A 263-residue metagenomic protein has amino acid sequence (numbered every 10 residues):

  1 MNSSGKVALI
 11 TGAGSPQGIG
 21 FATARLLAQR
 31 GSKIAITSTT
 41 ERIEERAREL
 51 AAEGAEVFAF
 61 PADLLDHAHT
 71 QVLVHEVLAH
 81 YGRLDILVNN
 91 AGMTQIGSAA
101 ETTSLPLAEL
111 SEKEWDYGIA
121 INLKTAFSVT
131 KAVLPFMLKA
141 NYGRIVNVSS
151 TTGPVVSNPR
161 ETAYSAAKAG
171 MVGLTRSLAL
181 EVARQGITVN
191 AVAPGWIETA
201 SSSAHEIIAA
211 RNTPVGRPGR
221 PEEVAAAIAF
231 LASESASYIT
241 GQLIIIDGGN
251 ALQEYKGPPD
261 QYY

Functional and structural regions predicted by a protein language model:
N2-A35: Canonical Rossmann dinucleotide-binding motif of NAD(H)/NADP(H)-dependent dehydrogenases/reductases, specifically
G12-P16, E112-E114, R144-G170, T175-R184: Catalytic loop of short-chain dehydrogenase/reductase
P61-L73, E112, E222-E223: The beta1-alpha1 cofactor-binding region of Rossmann-like NAD(H)/NADP(H)-dependent oxidoreductases
V72-A79, S98-E109, K113-A120: Active-site Tyr-X3-Lys motif and surrounding loop/helix of classical short-chain dehydrogenase/reductase
H75, A120-A140, A179-L180, R184 (+1 more regions): Amphipathic alpha-helical dimer-interface segment in Rossmann-like NAD(P)H-dependent oxidoreductases
M93, L107-F127, Y142, V146 (+2 more regions): Catalytic Tyr-X3-Lys loop
A183, T188, I239-G241: Short, small/polar-rich loop/turn modules that mediate ligand/substrate recognition or access, typified
A229, T240-Y263: Short C-terminal tail/terminal secondary-structure segment of NAD(P)H-dependent dehydrogenase/reductase domains
